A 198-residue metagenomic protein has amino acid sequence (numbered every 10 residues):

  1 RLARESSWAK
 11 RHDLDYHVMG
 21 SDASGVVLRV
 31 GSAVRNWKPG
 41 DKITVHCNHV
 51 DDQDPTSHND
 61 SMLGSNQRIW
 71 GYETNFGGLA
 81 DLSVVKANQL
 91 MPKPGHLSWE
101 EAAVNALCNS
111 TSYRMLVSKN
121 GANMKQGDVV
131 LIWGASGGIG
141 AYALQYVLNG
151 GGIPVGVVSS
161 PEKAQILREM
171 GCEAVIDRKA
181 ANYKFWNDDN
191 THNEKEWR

Functional and structural regions predicted by a protein language model:
R4-H12, Q53-N66, A180-R198: Charged, glycine/proline-rich intrinsically disordered loops and linkers
R4-S57, P94: Glycine-rich beta-strand-centered segment in the early N-terminal region that forms part of a ligand/cofactor-binding
E5-H12, W37-D41, K93, M115-K125 (+6 more regions): A structure-centric feature marking long, well-folded core domains of fungal metabolic enzymes and membrane transporters
G20, G140-A141: N-terminal Rossmann-fold NAD(P) dinucleotide-binding loop
H49-G134: NAD(P)H dinucleotide-binding glycine-rich loop of Rossmann-like/cofactor-binding domains, especially the beta1-alpha1
I132, L148-R198: Adenosine-nucleotide cofactor-binding segment
S136, L144: N-terminal Rossmann NAD(P)H-binding glycine-rich loop of SDR-like oxidoreductase domains
